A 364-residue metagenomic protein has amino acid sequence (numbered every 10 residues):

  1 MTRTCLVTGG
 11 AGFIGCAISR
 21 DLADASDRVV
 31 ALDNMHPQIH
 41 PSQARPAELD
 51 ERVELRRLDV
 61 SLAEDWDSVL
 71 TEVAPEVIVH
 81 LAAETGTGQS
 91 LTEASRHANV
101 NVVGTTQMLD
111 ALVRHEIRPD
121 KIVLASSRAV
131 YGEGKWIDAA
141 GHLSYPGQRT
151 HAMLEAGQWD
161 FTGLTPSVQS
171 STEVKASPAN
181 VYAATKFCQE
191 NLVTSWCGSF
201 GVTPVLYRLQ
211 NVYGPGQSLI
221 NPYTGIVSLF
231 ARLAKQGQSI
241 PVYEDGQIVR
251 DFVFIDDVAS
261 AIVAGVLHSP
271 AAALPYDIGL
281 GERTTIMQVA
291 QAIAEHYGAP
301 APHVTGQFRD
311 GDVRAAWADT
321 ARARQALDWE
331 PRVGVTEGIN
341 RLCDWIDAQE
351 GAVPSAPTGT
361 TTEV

Functional and structural regions predicted by a protein language model:
M1-Q210: N-terminal Rossmann-like NAD(P)+-binding domain of SDR-like oxidoreductases, especially those catalyzing
T8, N99-V102, Y182-A183, I220 (+5 more regions): Short, solvent-exposed loop/helix junctions and linker helices that flank or host conserved functional motifs
A11-I14, G88, T106, G134 (+6 more regions): Gly/Ser/Thr-rich beta-alpha loop segments that engage phosphate groups in nucleotides
P37-H40, P215, L280: Short, conserved catalytic or interaction motifs in soluble domains
L58, P166, A234-V364: C-terminal substrate-binding subdomain of Rossmann-fold SDR/epimerase-dehydratase oxidoreductases
K135-S167, V181, F187, N191-D251 (+3 more regions): NAD(P)-dependent short-chain dehydrogenase/reductase
